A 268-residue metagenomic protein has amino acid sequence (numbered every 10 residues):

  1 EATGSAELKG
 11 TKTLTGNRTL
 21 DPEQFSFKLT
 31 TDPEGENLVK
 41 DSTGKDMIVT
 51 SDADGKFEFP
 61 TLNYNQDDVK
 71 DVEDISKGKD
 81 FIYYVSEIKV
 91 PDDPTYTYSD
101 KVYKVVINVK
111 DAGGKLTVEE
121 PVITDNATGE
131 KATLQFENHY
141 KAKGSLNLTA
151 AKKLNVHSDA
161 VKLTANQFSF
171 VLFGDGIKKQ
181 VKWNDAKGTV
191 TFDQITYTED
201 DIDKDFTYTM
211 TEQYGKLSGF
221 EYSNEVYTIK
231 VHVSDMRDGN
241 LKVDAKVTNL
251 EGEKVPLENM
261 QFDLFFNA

Functional and structural regions predicted by a protein language model:
E1-A268: Solvent-exposed loop/turn and edge beta-strand elements of beta-rich ligand-binding domains
